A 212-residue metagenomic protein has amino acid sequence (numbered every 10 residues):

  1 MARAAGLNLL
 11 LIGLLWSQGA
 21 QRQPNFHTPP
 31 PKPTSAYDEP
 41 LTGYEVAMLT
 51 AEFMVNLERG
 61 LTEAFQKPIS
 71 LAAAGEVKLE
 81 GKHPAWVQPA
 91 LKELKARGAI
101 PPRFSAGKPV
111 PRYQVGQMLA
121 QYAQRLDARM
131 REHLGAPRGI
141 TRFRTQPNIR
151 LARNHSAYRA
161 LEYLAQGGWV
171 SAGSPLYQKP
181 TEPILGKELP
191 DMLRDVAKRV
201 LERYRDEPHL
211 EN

Functional and structural regions predicted by a protein language model:
A2-L9: Sec-dependent signal peptide recognition, specifically the positively charged N-region followed immediately by
L11-G19: Hydrophobic h-region of N-terminal signal peptides that target proteins for export in Gram-negative bacteria
Q18-Q88, K92-G116, A120-Y158, S171-I184 (+1 more regions): Feature responds to low-complexity, polar/acidic, surface-exposed segments characteristic of secreted/exported proteins
